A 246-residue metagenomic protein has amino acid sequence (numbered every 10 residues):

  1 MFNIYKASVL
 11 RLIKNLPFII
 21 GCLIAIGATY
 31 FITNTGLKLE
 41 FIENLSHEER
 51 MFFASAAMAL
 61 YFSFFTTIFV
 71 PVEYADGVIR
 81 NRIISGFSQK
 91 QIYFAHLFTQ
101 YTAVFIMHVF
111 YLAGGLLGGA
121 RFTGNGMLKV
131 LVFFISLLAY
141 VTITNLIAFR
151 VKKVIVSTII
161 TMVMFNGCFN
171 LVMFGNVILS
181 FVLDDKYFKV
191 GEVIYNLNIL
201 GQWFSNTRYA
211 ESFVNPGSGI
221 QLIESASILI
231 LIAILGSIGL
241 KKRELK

Functional and structural regions predicted by a protein language model:
M1-C22: Aromatic- and glycine-rich beta-strand/loop motifs that create alpha-glucan
R11, F18, A25-F69, E73 (+3 more regions): Secretory targeting signals
Y74-L97: Interfacial "coupling" helices/loops that link adjacent transmembrane helices in transporter permeases
S180-E211: Short hydrophobic, aromatic-rich alpha-helical segments embedded in or entering the lipid bilayer of multi-pass
V193-N196, L222-I232: Small-residue-rich transmembrane alpha-helices that serve as helix-helix interface/gating elements in multipass
A226-K246: Junction motif at the cytosolic side of a transmembrane helix
